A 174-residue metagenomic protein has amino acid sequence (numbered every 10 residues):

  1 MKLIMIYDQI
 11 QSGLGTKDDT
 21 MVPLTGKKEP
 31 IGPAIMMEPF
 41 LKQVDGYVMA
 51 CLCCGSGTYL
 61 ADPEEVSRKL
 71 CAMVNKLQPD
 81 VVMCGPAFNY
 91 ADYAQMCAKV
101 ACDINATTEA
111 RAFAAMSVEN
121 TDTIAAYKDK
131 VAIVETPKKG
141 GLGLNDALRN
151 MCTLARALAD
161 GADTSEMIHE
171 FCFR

Functional and structural regions predicted by a protein language model:
M1-R174: An N-terminal assembly and electron-transfer interface module characteristic of large anaerobic redox and radical
